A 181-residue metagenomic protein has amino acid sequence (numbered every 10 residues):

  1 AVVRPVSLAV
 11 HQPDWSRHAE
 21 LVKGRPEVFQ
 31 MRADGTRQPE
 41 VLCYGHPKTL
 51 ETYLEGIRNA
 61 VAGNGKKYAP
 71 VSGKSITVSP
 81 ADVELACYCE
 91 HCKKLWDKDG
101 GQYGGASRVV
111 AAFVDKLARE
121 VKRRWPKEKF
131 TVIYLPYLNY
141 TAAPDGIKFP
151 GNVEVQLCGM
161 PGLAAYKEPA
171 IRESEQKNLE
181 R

Functional and structural regions predicted by a protein language model:
A1-E51, E55-R181: Catalytic-core regions of glycoside hydrolase
